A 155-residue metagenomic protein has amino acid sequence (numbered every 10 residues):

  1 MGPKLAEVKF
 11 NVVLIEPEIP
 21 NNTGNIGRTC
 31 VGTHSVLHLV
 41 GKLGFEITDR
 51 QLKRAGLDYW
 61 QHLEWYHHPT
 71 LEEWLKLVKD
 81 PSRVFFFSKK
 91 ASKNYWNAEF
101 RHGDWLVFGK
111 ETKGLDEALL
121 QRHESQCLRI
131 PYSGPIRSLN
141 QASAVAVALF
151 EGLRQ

Functional and structural regions predicted by a protein language model:
M1-Q155: Post-transcriptional modification and biogenesis factors for structured RNAs of the translation apparatus
